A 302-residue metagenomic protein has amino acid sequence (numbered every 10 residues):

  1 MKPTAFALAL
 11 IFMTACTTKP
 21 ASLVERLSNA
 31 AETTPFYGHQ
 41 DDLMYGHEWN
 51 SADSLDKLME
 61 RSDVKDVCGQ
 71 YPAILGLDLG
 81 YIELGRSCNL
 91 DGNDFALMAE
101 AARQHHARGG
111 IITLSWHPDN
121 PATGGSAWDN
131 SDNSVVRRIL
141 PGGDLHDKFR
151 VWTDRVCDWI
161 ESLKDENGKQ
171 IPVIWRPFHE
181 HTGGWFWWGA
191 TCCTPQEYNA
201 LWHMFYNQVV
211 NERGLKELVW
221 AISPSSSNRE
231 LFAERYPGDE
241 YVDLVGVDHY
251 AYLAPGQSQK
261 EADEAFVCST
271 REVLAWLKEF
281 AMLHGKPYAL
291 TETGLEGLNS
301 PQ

Functional and structural regions predicted by a protein language model:
L8, F12-P20: Bacterial Sec-dependent signal peptides at the C-terminal "C-region" and cleavage site
T17-G80, G85-G92, P301: N-terminal module-boundary/linker segments of secreted carbohydrate-active enzymes
S22, A52-V64, A96-A99, V156-W159 (+3 more regions): Alpha-helical scaffolding within the catalytic cores of extracellular/periplasmic polymer-degrading hydrolases
S28, S62-Q70, L97-G109, D158-K169 (+2 more regions): Acidic (Asp/Glu)-rich catalytic clusters
P35-H39, P72-L79, I111-W116, V173-P177 (+3 more regions): Structural recognition of the beta-strand scaffold that forms the well-ordered cores of secreted hydrolase catalytic
G38-Q40, R176-F178, W202-L231, G285-L298: Aromatic-lined carbohydrate-recognition surfaces of secreted/lumenal glycan-active proteins
G80, L84-Q208, L215: Substrate-binding cleft of extracellular glycoside hydrolase catalytic domains
R229-L231, R235-N299: Glycoside hydrolase catalytic-domain groove-lining segments
